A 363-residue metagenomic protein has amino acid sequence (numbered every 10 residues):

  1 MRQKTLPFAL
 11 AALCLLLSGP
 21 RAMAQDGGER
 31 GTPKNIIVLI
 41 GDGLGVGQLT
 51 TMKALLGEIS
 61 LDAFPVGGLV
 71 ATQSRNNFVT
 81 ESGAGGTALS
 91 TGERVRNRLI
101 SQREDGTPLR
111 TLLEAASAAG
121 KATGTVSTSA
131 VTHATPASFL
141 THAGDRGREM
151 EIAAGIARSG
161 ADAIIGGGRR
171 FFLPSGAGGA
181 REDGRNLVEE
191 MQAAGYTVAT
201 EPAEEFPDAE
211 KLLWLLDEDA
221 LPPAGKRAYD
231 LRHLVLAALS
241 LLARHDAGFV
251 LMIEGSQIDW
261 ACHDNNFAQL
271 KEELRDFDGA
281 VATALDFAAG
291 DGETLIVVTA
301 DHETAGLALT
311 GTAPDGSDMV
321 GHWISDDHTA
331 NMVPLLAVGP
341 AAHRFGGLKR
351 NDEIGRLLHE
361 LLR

Functional and structural regions predicted by a protein language model:
M1-A9: Bacterial N-terminal signal peptides that target proteins for export
A9-S18: Bacterial N-terminal signal peptides
A24-S175, G179-E205, E210, E303-R363: N-terminal catalytic scaffold of extracellular/periplasmic and nuclease hydrolases that process anionic headgroups
V46, R275-P314: Metal-dependent active-site segment of extracytoplasmic phospho-/sulfohydrolases and closely related
G92-N97, L213-A224, D259-D264, L336-P340: Gly-rich Lys/Arg/Thr-decorated short loops/hinges at beta-loop-alpha junctions or inter-strand turns that position
A134-L140, E218-P223, V235-L239, R244-G248 (+1 more regions): Active-site His/acidic residue clusters
Y196-E201, R227-A243: A Trp-anchored, charged/polar loop motif used as the substrate-binding/catalytic surface of acyl/ester-handling
Q269-F287, G316-T329, V333: Gly/Ser/Thr-rich active-site loops/lids in small-molecule metabolic enzymes that frequently grip phosphoryl groups
